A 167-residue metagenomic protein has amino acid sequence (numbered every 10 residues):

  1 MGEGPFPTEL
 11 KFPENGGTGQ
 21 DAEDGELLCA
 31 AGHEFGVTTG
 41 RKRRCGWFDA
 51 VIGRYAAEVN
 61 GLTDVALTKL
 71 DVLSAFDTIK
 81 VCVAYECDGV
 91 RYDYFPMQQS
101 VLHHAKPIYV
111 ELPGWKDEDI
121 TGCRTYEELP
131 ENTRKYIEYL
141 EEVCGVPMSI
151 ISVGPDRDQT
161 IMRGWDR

Functional and structural regions predicted by a protein language model:
M1-R167: Non-transmembrane, aqueous-exposed alpha-helical and coiled segments at domain scale
